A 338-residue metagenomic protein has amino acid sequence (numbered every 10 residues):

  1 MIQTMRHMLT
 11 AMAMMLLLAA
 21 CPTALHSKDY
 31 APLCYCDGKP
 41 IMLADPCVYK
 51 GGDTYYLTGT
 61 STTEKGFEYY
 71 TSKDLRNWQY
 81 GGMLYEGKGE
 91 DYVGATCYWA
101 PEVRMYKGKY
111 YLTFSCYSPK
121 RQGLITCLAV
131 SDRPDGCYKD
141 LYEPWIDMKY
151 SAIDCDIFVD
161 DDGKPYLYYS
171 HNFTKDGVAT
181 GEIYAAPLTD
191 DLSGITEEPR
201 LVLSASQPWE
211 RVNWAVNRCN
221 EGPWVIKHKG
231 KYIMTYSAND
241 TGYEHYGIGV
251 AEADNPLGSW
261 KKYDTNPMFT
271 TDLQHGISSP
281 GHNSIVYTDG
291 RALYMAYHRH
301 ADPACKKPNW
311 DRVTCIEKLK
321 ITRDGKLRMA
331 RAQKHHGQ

Functional and structural regions predicted by a protein language model:
M1-M12: Bacterial N-terminal signal peptides that target proteins for export
T10-A20: Bacterial N-terminal signal peptides
C21-Q338: Carbohydrate-active catalytic/glycan-binding domains of CAZyme proteins, especially the secreted or lumenal ectodomains
